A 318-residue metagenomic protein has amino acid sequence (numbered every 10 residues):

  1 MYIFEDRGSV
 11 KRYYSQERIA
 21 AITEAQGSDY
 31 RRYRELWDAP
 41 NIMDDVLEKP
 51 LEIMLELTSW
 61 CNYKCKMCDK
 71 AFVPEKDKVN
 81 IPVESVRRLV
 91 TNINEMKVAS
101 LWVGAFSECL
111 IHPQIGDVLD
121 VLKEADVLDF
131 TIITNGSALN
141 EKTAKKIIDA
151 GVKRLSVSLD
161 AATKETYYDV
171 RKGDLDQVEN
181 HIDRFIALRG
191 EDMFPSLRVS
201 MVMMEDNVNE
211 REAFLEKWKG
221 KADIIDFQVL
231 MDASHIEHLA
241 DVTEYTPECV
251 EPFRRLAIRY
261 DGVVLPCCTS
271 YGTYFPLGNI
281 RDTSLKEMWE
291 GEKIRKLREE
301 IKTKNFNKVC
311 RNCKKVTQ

Functional and structural regions predicted by a protein language model:
Y2-R154, E165, V170-D176, N180: Conserved alpha-helical substructure of the radical SAM core
Y2-Y13, H181, A187-S196, W218-P247 (+2 more regions): C-terminal accessory region of radical SAM enzymes
W60, K64, E248, V309: The −1 position to Zn-ligating cysteines in a subset of zinc-ribbon hairpins
M67, A71-P74, I224, R255 (+2 more regions): Secreted/processed peptides and extracellular or luminal domains of membrane proteins
M67, I115, T143-A144, D169 (+3 more regions): Short aromatic-enriched loop/helix-cap "lid" or pocket-rim segments at secondary-structure transitions that line
E75-D77, L110-H112, N140, T163-Y167 (+4 more regions): Short catalytic/ligand-binding loop motif for oxyanion handling, primarily in non-cytosolic enzymes, centered on
M96-G104, E124-T131, I148-L159, D176-D241 (+1 more regions): Conserved C-terminal portion of the radical SAM core fold that forms the substrate/S-adenosylmethionine-binding
V250-P252: Short, small/polar residue-rich loop motifs at catalytic or cofactor-binding pockets
